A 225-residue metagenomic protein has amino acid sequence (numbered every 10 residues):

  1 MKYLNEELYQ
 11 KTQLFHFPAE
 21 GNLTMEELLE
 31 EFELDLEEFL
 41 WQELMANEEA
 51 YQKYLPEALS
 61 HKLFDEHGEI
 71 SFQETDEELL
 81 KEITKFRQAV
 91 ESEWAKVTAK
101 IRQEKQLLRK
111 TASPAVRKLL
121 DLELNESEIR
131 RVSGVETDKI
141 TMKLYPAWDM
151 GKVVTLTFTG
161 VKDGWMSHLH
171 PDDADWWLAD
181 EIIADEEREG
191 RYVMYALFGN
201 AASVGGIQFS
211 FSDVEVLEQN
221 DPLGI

Functional and structural regions predicted by a protein language model:
M1-I225: Surface-exposed, interaction-prone regions used to assemble/regulate multi-protein complexes
